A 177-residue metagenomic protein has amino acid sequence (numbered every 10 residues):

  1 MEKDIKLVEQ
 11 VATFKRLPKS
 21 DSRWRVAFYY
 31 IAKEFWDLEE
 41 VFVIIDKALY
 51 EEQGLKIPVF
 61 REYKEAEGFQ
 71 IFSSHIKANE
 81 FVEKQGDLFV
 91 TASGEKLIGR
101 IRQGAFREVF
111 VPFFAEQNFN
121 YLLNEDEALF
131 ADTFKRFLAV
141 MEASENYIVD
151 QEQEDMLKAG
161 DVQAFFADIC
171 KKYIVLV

Functional and structural regions predicted by a protein language model:
M1-V177: An interfacial alpha-helical scaffold signature
